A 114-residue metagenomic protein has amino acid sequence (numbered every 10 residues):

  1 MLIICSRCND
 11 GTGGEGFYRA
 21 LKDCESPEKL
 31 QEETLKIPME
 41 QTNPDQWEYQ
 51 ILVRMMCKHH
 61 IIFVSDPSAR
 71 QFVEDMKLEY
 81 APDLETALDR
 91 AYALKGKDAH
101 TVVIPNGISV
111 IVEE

Functional and structural regions predicted by a protein language model:
M1-E114: C-terminal non-catalytic interaction/assembly regions of soluble proteins
